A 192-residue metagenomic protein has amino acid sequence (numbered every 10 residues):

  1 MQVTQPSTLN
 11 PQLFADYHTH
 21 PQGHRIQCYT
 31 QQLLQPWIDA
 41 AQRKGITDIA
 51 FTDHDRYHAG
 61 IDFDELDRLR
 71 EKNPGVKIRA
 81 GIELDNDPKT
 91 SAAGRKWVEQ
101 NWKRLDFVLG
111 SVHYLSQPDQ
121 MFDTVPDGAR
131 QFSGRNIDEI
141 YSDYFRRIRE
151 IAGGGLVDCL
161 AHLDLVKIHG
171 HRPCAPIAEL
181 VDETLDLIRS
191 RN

Functional and structural regions predicted by a protein language model:
M1-P88, A92-Q100, L156-C159, V166-T184 (+1 more regions): An N-terminally biased module of ancient metal coordination in phosphate/nucleic-acid-related enzymes
G23, Q27-Q32, G110-R191: Divalent metal-binding pocket/active-site signature
R68-E139: Active-site gating/metal-coordination segments in enzymes
